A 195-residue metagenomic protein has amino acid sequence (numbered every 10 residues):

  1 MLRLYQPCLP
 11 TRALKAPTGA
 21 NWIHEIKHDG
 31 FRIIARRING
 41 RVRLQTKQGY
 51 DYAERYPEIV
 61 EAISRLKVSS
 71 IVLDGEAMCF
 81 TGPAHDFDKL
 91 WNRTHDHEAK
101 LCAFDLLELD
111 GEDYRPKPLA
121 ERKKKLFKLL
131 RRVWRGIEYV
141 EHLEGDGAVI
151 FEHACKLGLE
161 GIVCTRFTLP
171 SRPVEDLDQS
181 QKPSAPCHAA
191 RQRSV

Functional and structural regions predicted by a protein language model:
M1-V195: Catalytic cores of nucleic-acid ligases and guanylyltransferases
